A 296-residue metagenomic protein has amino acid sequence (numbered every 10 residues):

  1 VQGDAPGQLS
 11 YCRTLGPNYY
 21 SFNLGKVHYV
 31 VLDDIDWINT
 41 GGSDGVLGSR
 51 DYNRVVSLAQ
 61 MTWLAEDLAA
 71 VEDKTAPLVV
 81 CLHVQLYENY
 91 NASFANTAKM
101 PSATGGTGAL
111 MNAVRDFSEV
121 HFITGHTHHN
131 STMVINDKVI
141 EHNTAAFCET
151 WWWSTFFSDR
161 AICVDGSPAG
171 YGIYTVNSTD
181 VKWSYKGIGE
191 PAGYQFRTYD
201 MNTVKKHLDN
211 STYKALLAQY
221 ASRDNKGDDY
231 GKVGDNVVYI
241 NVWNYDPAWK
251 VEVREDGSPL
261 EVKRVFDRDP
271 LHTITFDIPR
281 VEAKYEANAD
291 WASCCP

Functional and structural regions predicted by a protein language model:
V1-K74, T97-H121, H129-N177, V181-Y185: Extended active-site neighborhood of metal-dependent phosphoesterases/phosphodiesterases
D34, C81-L86, H126-T127, K186-I188: Short, well-ordered beta-to-alpha junction loops that form the rim of enzyme active sites and present histidine/acidic
D36-I38, L86-E88, D246: Feature marks short, surface-exposed loop/turn motifs that line or immediately flank catalytic pockets and channel
L68-N91: Short acidic, glycine-rich surface-loop motifs adjacent to enzyme active sites
Y87, E190-A192, L260: Structural signature of outer-membrane beta-barrel domains
V139-Y245, W249-D256, P296: Binuclear metal-dependent phosphoesterase catalytic core
V237-V238, V242-P296: Extended non-globular C-terminal regions
